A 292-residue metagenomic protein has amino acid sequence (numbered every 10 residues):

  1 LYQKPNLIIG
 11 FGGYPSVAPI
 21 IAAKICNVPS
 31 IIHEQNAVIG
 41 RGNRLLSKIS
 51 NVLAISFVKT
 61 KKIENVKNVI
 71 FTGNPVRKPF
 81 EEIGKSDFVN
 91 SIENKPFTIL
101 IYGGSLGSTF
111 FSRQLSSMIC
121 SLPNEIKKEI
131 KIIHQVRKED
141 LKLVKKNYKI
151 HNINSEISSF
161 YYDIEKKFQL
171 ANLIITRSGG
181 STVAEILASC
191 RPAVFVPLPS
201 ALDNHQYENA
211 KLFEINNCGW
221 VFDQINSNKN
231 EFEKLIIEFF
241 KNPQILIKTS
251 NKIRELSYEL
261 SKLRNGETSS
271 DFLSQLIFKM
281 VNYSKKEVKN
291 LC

Functional and structural regions predicted by a protein language model:
L1-I9, P15-I31, R44-K48: Glycosyltransferases and closely related glycan-assembly transferases that use nucleotide-activated donors
P5-L7, Q169-A184, R191-P192: Acidic donor-binding loop of glycosyltransferase active sites
I21, E165, V183-R191, K211: Short alpha-helical segment that forms part of, or immediately flanks, the ligand-binding pocket in carbohydrate-active
K24-S86, I215: Active-site-proximal region of nucleotide-activated glycan assembly enzymes, centered on histidine/acidic-rich loops
K85-I174, Y207-K211, W220-F232: Donor-nucleotide binding loops and adjacent catalytic segments primarily of GT-B fold Leloir glycosyltransferases
T176, P192-D203: Short hydrophobic beta-strand element within catalytic cores of glycosyltransferases and related nucleotide-activated
W220, I225-L263, Y283-E287: Conserved donor-nucleotide binding/catalytic region of nucleotide-linked donor-dependent transferases
K262-C292: C-terminal alpha-helical cap of glycosyltransferases
